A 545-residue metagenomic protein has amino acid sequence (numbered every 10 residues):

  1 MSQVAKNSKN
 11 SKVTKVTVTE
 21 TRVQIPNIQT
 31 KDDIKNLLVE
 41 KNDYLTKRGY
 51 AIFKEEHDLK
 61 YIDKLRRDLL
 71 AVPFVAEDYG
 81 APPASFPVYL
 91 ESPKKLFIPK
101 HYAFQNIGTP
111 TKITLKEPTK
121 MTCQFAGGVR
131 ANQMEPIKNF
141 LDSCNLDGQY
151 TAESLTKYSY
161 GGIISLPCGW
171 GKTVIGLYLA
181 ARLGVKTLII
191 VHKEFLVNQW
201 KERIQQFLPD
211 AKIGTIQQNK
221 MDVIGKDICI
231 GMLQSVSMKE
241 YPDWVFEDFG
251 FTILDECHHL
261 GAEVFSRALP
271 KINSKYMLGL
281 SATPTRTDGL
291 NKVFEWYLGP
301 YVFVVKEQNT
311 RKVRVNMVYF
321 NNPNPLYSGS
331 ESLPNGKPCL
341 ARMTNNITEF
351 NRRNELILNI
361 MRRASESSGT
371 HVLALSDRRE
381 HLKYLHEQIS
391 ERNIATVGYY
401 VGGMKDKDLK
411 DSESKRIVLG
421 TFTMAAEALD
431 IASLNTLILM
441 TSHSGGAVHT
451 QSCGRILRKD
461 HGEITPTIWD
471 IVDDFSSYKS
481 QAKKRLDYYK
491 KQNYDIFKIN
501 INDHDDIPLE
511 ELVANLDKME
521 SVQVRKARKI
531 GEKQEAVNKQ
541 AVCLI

Functional and structural regions predicted by a protein language model:
D63-K116: Interdomain "pre-motor" coupling segment immediately N-terminal to P-loop NTPase/helicase cores
Q149-A181: Walker A/P-loop
T173-I175, A180-Q206, D377-L382: Conserved Walker A/P-loop ATP-binding site and its immediately adjacent core in helicase/helicase-like ATPase domains
A180, N335-D377, Y384-E387: Conserved interdomain hinge at the start of the Helicase C-terminal
N198, A211-I224, Y241, H371-L373 (+2 more regions): Conserved helicase ATPase core of P-loop NTP-dependent helicases/translocases
Q218-F251, A262-R267, M424: Conserved helix/coil segment N-terminal to the catalytic DExD/H
G250-F251, H258-Y319, Y489: Post-DEXD/H (motif II) to motif III coupling segment of the RecA-like Helicase ATP-binding lobe
G402-Q492: Conserved RecA-like P-loop NTPase helicase motor core
